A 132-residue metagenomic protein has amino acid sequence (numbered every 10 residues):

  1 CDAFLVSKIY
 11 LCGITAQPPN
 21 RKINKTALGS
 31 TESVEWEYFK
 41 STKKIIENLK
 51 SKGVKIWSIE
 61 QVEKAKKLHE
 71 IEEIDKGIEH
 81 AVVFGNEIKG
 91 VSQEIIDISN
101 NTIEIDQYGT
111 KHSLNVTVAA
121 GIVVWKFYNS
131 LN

Functional and structural regions predicted by a protein language model:
C1-E63: RNA substrate-binding interface of SAM-dependent RNA methyltransferases
D2, I23-T26, E70-I74, I96-S99 (+1 more regions): Short, glycine/charged-enriched secondary-structure capping and boundary segments
I14-A16, E87, Q107-K111: Short, acidic/turn-prone active-site loops that include or flank metal/cofactor- and phosphate-binding residues
K25-T31, I74-I78, I122: Short, hinge-like loop/turn segments at secondary-structure boundaries
K40, N86, G90, K111-L114 (+1 more regions): Residues at secondary-structure transition points
Q61-Q107: Active-site/ligand-binding-proximal alpha/beta "capping" segment
I95-N132: Structured adenosyl-cofactor binding patch, chiefly the S-adenosyl-L-methionine
